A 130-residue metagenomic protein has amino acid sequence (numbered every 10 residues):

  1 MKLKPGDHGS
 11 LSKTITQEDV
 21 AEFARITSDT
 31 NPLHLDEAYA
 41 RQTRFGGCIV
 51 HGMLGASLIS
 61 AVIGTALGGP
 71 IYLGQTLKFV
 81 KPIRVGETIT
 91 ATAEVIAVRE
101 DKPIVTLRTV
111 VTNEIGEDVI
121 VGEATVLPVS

Functional and structural regions predicted by a protein language model:
M1-H8, I83-S130: HotDog/MaoC-like acyl-thioester-processing domains
M1-P70: Hot-dog-fold acyl-thioester-processing enzymes
L11-I15, L77, A124-V126: Generic detection of short hydrophobic beta-strand segments and adjacent strand-loop junctions
S28-D29, A40, G69, G74-Q75 (+3 more regions): Short, charged/polar low-complexity linear motifs in solvent-exposed/disordered segments
N31, E37-Q42, A61-V62, L77 (+4 more regions): Short, surface-exposed, polar/charged, turn-prone segments marking secondary-structure boundaries
T65-A91: Mid-chain, well-packed structural core segment of small domains
